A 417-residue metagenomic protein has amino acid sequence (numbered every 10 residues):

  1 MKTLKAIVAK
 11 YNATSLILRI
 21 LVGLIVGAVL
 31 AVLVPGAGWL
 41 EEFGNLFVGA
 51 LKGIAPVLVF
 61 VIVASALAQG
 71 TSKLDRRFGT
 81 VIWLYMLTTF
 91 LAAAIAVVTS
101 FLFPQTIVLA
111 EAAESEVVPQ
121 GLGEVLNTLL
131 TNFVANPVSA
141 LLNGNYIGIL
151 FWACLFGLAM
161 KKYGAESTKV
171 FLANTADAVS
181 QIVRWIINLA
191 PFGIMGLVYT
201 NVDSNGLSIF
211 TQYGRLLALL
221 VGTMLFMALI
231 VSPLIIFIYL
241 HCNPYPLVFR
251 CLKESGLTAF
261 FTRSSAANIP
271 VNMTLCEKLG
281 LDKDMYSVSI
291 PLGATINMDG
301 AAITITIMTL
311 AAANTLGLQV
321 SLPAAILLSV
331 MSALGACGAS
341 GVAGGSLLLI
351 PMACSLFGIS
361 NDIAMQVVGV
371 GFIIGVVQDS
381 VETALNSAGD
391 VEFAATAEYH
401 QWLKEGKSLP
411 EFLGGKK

Functional and structural regions predicted by a protein language model:
I7-L33, V48-L51, R76-P246, K407-F412 (+1 more regions): Signature of multi-pass transmembrane helix bundles
W39-F43, D75, L207-R215, P244-R250 (+2 more regions): Membrane-water interface of transmembrane alpha-helices in multipass transporters/channels
E41-G49, S139, V170-W185, L247-T258 (+3 more regions): Short amphipathic alpha-helical coupling elements at transmembrane boundaries
A50, M86-F90, A94, V221-L225 (+4 more regions): Hydrophobic transmembrane alpha-helical segments of multi-pass transport and channel proteins
L67-R76, K162-E166, N205, H241-P244 (+4 more regions): Juxtamembrane helix-boundary/capping and inter-helix hinge elements in multi-pass membrane proteins
D75-V81, Q181-N188, K278-A294, L322-P323 (+2 more regions): Membrane-interface alpha-helices at helix entry/exit sites of multi-pass transporters
E254-A336, A394, K407-G415: Helix-loop-helix junctions within the multi-pass membrane cores of secondary transporters/permeases
I307-K417: Transmembrane alpha-helical segments and their short flanking loops that form helix-hairpins/helix-helix interfaces
